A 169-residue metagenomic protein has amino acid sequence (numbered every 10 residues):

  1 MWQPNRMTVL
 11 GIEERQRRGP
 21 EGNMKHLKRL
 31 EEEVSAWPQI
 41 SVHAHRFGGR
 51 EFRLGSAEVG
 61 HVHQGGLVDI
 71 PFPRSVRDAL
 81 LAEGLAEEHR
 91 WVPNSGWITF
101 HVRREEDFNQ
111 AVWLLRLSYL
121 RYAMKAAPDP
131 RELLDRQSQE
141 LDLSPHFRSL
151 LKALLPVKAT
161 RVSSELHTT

Functional and structural regions predicted by a protein language model:
M1-T169: Charge-dense, helix-prone N-terminal extensions
